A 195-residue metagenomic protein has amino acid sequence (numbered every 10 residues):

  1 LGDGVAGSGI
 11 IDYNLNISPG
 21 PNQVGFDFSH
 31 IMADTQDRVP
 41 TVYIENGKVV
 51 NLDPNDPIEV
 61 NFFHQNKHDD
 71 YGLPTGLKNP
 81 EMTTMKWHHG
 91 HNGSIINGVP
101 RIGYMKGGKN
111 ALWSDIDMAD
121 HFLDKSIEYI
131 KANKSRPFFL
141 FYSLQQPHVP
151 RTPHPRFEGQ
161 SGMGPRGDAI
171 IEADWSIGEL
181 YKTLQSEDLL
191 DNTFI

Functional and structural regions predicted by a protein language model:
L1-G108: Catalytic-site neighborhoods of secreted/periplasmic enzymes that process anionic sulfate/phosphate groups
G7-Y13, N110-P137: Catalytic-adjacent loop/helix segments of enzymes that bind and process anionic phosphate/sulfate esters
N22, F122, P153, R166-A169 (+2 more regions): Stable alpha-helical elements in mature extracytoplasmic
V24-D27, N133-L140, D188-I195: Loop/turn elements at helix/coil->beta-strand transitions in domains of secreted/extracellular proteins
D27-H30, T41, I127-K131, Y181 (+1 more regions): Non-transmembrane alpha-helical segments in soluble domains of secreted/periplasmic/extracellular proteins
P40, E45-K48, S126-D168: Active-site His/acidic residue clusters
Y104-D120, G159-E172: The substrate-binding groove and active-site-proximal loops of carbohydrate-active enzymes, especially glycoside
E172-I195: Metal-dependent active-site segment of extracytoplasmic phospho-/sulfohydrolases and closely related
